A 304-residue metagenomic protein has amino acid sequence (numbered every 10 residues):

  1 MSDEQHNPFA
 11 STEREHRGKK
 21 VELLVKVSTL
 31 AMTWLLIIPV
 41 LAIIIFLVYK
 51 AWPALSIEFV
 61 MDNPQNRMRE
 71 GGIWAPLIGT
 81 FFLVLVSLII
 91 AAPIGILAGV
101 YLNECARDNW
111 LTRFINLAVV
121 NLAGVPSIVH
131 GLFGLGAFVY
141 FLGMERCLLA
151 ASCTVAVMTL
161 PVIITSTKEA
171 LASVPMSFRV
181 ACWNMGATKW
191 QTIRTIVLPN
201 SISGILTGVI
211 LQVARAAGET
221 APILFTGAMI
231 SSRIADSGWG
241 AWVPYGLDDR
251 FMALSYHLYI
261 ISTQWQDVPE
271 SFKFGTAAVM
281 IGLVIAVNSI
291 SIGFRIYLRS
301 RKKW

Functional and structural regions predicted by a protein language model:
P8-A31, F46-I89, D108, I260-S271: Periplasmic/extracellular loop-to-transmembrane helix junction in inner-membrane transport proteins
L30, P76, T80, L117-V120 (+3 more regions): Residue-level signal for discrete positions within transmembrane alpha-helices of multi-pass small-molecule
I43-W52, G134-Y140: A structural signal for multi-pass alpha-helical bundles of membrane permease subunits that mediate small-molecule
R67, I223-I281: Interhelical loop and adjacent transmembrane-helix boundary motif in polytopic membrane transport permeases
I78, F82-I90, I94, A98 (+4 more regions): Hydrophobic alpha-helical transmembrane segments of multipass integral membrane proteins, especially permease/channel
S87-V119, L132, Y140, S291-S300: Transmembrane-helix boundary motif in ABC transporter permease subunits
I96-N109, N116, C147-V197, G204-Q212: Membrane-cytosol interface at the C-terminal ends of specific transmembrane alpha-helices in multi-pass membrane
V120-A156: Generic hydrophobic transmembrane alpha-helix motif, especially the helices
